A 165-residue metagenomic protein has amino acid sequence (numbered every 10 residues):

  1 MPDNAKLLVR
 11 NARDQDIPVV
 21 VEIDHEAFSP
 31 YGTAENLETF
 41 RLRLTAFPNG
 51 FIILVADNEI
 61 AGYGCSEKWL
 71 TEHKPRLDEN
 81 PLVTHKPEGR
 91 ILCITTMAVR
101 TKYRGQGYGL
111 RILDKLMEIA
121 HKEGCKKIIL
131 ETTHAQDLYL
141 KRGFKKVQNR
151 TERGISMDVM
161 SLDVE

Functional and structural regions predicted by a protein language model:
A5-L7, E59-Y63, L92: Glycine-rich phosphate/pyrophosphate-binding loop shared by adenosine-nucleotide-utilizing enzymes
L7-V20: A short beta-loop-alpha structural element at the N-terminal edge of CoA-dependent acyl/N-acetyltransferase catalytic
A12, M97-V99: Hydrophobic adenine-recognition pocket in adenosine-nucleotide-binding enzymes
P30-D57, C65-T84: Active-site rim helix/loop that mediates acceptor-substrate recognition in acyltransferases
G64-T96, R104, R153-M157: Conserved acyl-donor/pantetheine-binding loop and adjacent beta-alpha core of acyl/acetyltransferases and related
Y103-K115: Conserved acetyl-CoA pyrophosphate-binding loop and the N-cap/start of the following alpha-helix in GNAT-like
L113, I119-T133: Conserved GNAT acetyl-CoA-binding A-motif
K122, T133-S156: Conserved active-site alpha-helix within GNAT-family acetyltransferase domains
